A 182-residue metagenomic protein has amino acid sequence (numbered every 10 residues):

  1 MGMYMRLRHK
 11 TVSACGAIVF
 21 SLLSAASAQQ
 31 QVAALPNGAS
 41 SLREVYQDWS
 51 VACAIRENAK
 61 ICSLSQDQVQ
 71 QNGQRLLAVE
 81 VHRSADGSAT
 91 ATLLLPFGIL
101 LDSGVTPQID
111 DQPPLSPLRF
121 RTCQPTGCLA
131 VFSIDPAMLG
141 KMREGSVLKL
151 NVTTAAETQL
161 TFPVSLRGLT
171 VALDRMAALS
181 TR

Functional and structural regions predicted by a protein language model:
G2-C15: Bacterial N-terminal signal peptides that target proteins for export
G2-Y4, A28-R182: A generic "folded-domain core" signal
S13-L23: Bacterial N-terminal signal peptides
